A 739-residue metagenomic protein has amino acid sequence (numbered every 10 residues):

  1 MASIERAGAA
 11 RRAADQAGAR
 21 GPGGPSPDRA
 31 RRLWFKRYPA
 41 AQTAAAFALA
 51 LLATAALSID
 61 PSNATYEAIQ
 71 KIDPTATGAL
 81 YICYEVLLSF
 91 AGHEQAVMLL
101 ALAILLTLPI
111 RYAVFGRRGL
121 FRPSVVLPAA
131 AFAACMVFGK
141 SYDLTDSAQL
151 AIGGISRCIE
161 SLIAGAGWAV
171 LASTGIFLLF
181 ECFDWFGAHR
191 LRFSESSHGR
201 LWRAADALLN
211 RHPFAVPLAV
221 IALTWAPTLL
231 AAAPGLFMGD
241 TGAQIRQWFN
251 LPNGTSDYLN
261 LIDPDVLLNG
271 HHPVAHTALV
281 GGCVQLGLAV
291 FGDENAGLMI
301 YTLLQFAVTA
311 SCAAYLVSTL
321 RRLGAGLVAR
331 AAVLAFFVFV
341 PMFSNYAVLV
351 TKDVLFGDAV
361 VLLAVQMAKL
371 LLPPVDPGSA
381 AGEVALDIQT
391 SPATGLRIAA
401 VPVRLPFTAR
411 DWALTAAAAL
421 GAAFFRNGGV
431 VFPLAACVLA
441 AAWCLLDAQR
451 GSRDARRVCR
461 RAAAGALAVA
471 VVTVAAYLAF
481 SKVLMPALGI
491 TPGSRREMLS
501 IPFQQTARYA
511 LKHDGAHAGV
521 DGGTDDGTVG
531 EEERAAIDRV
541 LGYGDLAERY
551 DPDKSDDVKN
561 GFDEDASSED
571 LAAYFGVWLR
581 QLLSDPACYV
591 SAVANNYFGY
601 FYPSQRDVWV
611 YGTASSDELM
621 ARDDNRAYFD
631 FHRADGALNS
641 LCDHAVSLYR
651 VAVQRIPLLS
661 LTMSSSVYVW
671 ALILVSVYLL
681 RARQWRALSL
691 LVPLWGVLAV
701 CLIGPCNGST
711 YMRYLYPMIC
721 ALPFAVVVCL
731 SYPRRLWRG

Functional and structural regions predicted by a protein language model:
Q42-S62, P128-S141, R211-M238, V471-V483: Transmembrane signal-anchor helices characteristic of membrane glycosylation enzymes that use polyprenol
G78-A101, A296-I300, N595-L694: Membrane-interface anchor segments at the N-terminal boundary of transmembrane helices in multi-pass membrane enzymes
R122-V125, A129, F214-V216, L316-F339 (+1 more regions): Transmembrane-helix signature of polytopic, membrane-embedded enzymes that assemble or transfer cell-envelope glycans
V170, T174, F249, L355-G378 (+2 more regions): Specific aromatic-rich, kink-prone transmembrane helix
A231-M238, L251-T309: Membrane-proximal lumenal/periplasmic loop motifs of glycosylation machinery
I300-G324: Transmembrane-helix motifs of polytopic, lipid-linked glycan transferases
D411-R426, V472: Membrane-interface alpha helices of multi-pass inner-membrane proteins
A487-A637: Membrane-proximal stem/loop segments at transmembrane-domain junctions that anchor or position
